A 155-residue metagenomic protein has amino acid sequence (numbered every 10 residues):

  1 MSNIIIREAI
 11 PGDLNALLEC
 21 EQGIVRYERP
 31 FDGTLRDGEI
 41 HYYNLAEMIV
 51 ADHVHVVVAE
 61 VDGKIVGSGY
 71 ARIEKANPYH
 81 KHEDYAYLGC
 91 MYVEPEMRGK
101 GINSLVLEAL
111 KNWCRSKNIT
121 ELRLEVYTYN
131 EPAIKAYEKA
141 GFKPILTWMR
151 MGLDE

Functional and structural regions predicted by a protein language model:
I5-E19, P30: A short beta-loop-alpha structural element at the N-terminal edge of CoA-dependent acyl/N-acetyltransferase catalytic
V25-L45: Conserved GNAT-fold acetyl-CoA-binding loop/helix
A46-V58, Y87: A short helix-loop-beta-strand connector motif used in the catalytic cores of GNAT acetyltransferases and, in some
V58, K64-I73, Y87, Y92: Conserved beta-strand in the GNAT
H82-P95, T147-R150: Conserved acetyl-CoA binding element of GNAT-fold acetyltransferases
C90-V93, G99-N112, K135, K139: Conserved acetyl-CoA-binding loop-helix of GNAT-fold acetyltransferases
S104, T128-L146, M151: Conserved active-site alpha-helix within GNAT-family acetyltransferase domains
C114-E125: Conserved GNAT acetyl-CoA-binding A-motif
